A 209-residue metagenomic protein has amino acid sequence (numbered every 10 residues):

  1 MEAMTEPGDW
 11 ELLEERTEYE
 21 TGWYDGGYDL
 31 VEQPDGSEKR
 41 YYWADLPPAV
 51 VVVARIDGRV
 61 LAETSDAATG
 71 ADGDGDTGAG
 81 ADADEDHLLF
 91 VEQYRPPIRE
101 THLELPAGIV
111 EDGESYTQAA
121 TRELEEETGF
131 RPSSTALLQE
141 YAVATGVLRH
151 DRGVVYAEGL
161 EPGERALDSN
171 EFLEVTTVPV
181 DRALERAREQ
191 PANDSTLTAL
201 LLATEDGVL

Functional and structural regions predicted by a protein language model:
E2-W10, Y41-P48, V53, V60-R122 (+3 more regions): Conserved Nudix-box catalytic region and its N-terminal flanking loop in Nudix hydrolases and closely related
A3-T5, T101, L148, G153 (+2 more regions): Nudix hydrolase/Nudix homology domain
L13-R59: Acidic, metal-coordinating catalytic segment for phosphate/diphosphate chemistry, firing primarily on the Nudix
T17-G22, P96, A142-R152: Acidic pyrophosphate-coordinating catalytic loop
G26-Y28, V53, F90, V154-Y156 (+1 more regions): Conserved hydrophobic/aromatic beta-strand scaffold that supports enzyme active sites
V31-D35, A144-G163: Active-site-adjacent beta-strand/loop module that shapes the phosphate/pyrophosphate-binding cleft
E127: Anionic-ligand binding region
R131-L138: A short coil-to-beta-strand element that immediately follows conserved catalytic motifs
